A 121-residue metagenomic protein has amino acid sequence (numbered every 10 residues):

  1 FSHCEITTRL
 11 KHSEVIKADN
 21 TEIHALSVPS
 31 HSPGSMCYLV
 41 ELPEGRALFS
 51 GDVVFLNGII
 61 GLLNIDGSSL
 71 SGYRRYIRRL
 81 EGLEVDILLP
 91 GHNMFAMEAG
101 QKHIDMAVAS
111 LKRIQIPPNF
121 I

Functional and structural regions predicted by a protein language model:
F1-K17, M106-R113: Active-site HxH/HxHxD metal-binding segment of metal-dependent hydrolases
E22-P118: Metallo-beta-lactamase
